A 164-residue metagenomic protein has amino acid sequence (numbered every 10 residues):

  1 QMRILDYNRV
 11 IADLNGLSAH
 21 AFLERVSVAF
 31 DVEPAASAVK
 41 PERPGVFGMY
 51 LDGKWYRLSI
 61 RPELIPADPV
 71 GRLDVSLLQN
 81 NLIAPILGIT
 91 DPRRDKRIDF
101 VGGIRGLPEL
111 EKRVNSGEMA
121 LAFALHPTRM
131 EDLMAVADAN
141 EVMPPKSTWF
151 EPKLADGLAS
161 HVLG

Functional and structural regions predicted by a protein language model:
Q1-G164: Surface-exposed, charge/polar-rich loops and edge strands
